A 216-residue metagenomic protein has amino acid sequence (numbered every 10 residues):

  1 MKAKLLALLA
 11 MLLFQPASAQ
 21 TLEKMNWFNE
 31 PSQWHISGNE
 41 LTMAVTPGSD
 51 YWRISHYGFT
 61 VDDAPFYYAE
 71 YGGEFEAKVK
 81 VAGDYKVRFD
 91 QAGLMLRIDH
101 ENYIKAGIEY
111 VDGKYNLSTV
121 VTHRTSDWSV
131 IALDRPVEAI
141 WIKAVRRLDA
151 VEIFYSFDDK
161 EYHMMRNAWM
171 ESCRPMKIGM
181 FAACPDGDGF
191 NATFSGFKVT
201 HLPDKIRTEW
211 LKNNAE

Functional and structural regions predicted by a protein language model:
M1-T21: Bacterial Sec-dependent N-terminal signal peptides
Q20-E216: Extracellular glycan-recognition regions
